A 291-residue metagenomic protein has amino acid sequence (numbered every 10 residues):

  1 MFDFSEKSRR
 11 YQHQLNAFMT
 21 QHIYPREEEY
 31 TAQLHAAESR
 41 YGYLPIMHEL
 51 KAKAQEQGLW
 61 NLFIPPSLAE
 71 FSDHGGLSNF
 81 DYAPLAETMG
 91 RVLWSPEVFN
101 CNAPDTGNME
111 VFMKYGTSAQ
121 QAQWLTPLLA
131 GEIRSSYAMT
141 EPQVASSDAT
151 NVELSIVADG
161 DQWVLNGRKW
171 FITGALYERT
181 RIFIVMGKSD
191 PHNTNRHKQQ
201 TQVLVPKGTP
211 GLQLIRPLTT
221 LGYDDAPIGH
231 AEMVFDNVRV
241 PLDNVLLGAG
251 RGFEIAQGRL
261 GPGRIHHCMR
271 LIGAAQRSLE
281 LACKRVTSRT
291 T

Functional and structural regions predicted by a protein language model:
M1-C101, A119-P127, R134: Amphipathic, small/basic residue-rich leader segments at the start of a protein or domain
F2-E6, R10, Q213-T291: Glycine-rich beta->alpha junctions and the first turn(s) of the following alpha-helix
G58, L85-G90, M186-S189, V205-P210 (+2 more regions): Short Ser/Thr-interspersed hydrophobic loop/turn segments at strand-loop and sheet-helix junctions that line or gate
E97-A119, D148: N-terminal glycine-rich flavin-associated loop
G131-T140, V185: A short, Trp-centered hydrophobic/proline-enriched beta-strand micro-motif
A145, W170-Y177, P262-H266: Glycine-rich phosphate/pyrophosphate-binding beta-alpha loops
L154-V157: A structural signal for short hydrophobic beta-strand segments in well-ordered beta-sheet cores
D161-Q162, N166-I215: A short core secondary-structure module
